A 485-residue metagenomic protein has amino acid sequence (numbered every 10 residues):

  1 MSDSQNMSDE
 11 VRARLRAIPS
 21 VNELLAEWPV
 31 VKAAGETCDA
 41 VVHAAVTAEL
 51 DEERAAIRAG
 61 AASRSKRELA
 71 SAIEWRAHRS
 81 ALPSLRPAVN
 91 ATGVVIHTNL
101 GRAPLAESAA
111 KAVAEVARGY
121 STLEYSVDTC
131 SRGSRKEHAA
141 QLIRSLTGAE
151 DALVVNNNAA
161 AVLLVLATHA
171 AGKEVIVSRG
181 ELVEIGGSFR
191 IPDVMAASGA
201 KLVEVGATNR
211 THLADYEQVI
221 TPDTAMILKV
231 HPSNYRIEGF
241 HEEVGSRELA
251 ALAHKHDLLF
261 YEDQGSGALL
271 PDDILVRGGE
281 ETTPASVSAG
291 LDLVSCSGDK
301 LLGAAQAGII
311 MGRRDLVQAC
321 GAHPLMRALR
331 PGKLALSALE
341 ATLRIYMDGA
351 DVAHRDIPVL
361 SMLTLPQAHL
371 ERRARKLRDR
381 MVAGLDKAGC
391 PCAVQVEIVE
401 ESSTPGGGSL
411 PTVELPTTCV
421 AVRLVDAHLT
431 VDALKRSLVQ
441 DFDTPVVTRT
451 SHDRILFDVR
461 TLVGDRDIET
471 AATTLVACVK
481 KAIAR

Functional and structural regions predicted by a protein language model:
S2-S80: Long amphipathic alpha-helical segments
I18-P19, V89-G93, L302-A305, L415 (+1 more regions): Short Gly/Ser/Thr- and Asp/Glu-enriched loop/turn motifs at secondary-structure junctions
V46-T47, D51, A91-T92, R102-D128: Glycine-rich phosphate-binding segment of PLP-dependent enzymes
A59-L105, A109-A112: Long amphipathic N-terminal alpha/beta scaffold segment
C130-Y346: Conserved PLP-enzyme active-site core in the AAT-like
D315, H323, P331-A388, E401-S402 (+1 more regions): Structural motif of enzymes handling amino- and sulfur-group chemistry
Q367, E371-V463: Conserved C-terminal alpha-helix-loop-beta "cap" of PLP-dependent enzymes that closes/shapes the active-site mouth
T450-R485: Generic C-terminus detector
